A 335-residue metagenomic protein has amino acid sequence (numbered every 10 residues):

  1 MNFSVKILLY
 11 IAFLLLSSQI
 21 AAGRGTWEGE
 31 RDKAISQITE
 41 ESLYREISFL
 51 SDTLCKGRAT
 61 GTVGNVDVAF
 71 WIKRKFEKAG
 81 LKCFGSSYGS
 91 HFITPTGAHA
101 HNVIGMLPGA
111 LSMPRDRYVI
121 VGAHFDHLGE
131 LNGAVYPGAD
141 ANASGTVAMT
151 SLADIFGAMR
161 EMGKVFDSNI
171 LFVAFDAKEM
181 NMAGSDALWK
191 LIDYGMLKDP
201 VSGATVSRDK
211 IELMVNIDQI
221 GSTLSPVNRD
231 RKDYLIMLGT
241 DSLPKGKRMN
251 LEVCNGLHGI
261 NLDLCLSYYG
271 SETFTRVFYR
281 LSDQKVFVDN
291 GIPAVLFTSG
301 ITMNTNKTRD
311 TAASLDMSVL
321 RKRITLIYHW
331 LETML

Functional and structural regions predicted by a protein language model:
L9-S18: Bacterial N-terminal signal peptides
G25-D67, A79, S299, M303-D310: N-terminal capping segment at the start of a domain
I38, S42-R45, F49, V63-K78 (+8 more regions): Extracytoplasmic/secreted proteins, especially bacterial periplasmic and envelope-associated proteins
L50, F76, I93-N132: Acidic/His- and Gly-rich active-site-bordering loop/insert found across diverse amide/peptide-bond hydrolases
G57-P108: A non-catalytic alpha/beta surface segment that caps or lines the substrate-entry region of metallo-dependent hydrolase
G105, V121, D126-M182, I327: Alpha-helical metal-binding/catalytic segments enriched in His/Glu/Asp
F175-S282, A294: Metal-dependent peptidase/peptidase-like ectodomains
T298-L335: His/Asp/Glu-rich mid-to-C-terminal helical/loop segments that flank catalytic regions of hydrolases
